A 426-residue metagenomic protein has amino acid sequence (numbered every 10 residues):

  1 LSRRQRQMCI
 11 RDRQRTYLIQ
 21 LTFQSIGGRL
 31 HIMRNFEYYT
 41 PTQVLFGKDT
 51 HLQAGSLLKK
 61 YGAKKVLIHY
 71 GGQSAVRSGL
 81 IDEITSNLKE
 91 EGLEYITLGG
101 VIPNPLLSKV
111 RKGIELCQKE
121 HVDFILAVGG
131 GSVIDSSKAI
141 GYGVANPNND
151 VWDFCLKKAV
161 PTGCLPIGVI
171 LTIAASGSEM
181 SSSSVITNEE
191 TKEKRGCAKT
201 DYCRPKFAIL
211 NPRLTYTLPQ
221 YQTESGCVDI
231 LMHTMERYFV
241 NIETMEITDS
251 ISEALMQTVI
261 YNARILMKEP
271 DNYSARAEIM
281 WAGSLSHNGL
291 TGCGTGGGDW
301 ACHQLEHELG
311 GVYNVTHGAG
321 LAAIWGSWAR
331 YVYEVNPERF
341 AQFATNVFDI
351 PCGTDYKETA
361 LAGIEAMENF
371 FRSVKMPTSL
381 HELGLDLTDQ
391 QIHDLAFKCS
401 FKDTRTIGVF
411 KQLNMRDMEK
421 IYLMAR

Functional and structural regions predicted by a protein language model:
L1-D12: Single conserved hydrophobic/aromatic residue that forms the stacking wall/gate of nucleotide- or nucleobase-binding
R15-I32: Short, Lys/Arg-enriched N-terminal segments with co-localized hydrophobic residues within the first ~10-30 amino acids
I32-F124, L380: ATP/NTP phosphate-donor binding region
E83-I84, I114, V133-P147, M180-S181: Short Gly/Thr/Asp-enriched flexible loops that form oxyanion-binding sites at enzyme active sites
N146-T244, Q342: A glycine/threonine-rich phosphate-anchoring loop and its flanking beta-alpha core in nucleotide/phosphate-binding
R237, N241-A366: Active-site segments that bind and position negatively charged phosphate/pyrophosphate groups
F340, V347, P351-R426: C-terminal charged capping/lid subdomain of soluble metabolic enzymes
